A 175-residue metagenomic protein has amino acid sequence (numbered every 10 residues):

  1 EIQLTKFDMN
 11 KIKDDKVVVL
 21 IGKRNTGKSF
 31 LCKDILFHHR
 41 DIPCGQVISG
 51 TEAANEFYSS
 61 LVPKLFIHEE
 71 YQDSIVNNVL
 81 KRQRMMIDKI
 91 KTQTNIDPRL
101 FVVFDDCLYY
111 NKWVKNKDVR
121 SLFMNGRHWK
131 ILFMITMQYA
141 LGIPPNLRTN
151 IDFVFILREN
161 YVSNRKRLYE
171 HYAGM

Functional and structural regions predicted by a protein language model:
L4-K6, D15-R40, G50-A53, E70-M175: Conserved P-loop NTPase motor cores
N10-K11, I48, L65-E69: Intrinsically disordered, low-complexity eukaryotic regions enriched in glycine, serine and charged residues
R40-V62: AAA+/P-loop NTPase substrate/partner-engagement loops
Y58-S74: Active-site regions of enzymes building and remodeling cell-envelope glycoconjugates
